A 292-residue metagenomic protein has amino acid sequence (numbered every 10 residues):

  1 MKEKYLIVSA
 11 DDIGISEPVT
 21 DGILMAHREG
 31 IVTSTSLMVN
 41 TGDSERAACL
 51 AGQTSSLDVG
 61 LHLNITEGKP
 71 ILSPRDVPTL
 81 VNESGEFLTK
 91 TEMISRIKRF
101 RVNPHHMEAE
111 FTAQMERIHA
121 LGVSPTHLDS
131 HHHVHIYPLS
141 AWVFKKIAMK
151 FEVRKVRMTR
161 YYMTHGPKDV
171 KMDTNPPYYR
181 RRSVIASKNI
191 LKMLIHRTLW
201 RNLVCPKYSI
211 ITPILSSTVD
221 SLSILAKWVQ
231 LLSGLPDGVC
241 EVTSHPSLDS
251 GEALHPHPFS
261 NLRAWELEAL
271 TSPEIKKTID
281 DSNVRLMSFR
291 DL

Functional and structural regions predicted by a protein language model:
M1-I7, E17-H127, P138-L292: Terminal accessory/targeting
A10-I13: DG-centered beta-turn motif at the end of beta-strands
S130-H132: Active-site histidine-anchored catalytic micro-motif
H135: Alpha-helical and His/Cys-centered functional microenvironments
